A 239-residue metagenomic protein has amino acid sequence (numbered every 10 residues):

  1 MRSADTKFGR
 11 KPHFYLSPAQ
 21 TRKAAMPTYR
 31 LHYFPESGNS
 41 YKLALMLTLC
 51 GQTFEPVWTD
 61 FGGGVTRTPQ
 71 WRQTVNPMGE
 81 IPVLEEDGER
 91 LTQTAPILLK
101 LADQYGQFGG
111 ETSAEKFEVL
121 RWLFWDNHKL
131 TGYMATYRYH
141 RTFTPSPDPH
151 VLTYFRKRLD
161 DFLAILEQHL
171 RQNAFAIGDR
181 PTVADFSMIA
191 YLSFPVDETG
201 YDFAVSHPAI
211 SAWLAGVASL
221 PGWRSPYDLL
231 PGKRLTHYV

Functional and structural regions predicted by a protein language model:
R2-F8: Cationic, amphipathic, low-complexity segments that mediate targeting or membrane/lipid association
A4, Y15-P18, A212: Compositionally biased regions
H13-T153, A174: GST-like domain detector, emphasizing the conserved glutathione-binding G-site in the N-terminal thioredoxin-like
F61-G62, P181, G232-K233: Positions that flank functional sites
P96, A209, G222: Residue-level recognition of oxygen-bearing side chains
A114, W122-S219: GST-like fold's C-terminal all-alpha helical module
S225-P226: Charged phosphate-binding loop/patch that engages nucleotide di/tri-phosphates or the phosphate backbone of nucleic
L230-V239: Acidic/histidine-enriched, glycine/proline-rich intrinsically disordered or flexible terminal extensions
